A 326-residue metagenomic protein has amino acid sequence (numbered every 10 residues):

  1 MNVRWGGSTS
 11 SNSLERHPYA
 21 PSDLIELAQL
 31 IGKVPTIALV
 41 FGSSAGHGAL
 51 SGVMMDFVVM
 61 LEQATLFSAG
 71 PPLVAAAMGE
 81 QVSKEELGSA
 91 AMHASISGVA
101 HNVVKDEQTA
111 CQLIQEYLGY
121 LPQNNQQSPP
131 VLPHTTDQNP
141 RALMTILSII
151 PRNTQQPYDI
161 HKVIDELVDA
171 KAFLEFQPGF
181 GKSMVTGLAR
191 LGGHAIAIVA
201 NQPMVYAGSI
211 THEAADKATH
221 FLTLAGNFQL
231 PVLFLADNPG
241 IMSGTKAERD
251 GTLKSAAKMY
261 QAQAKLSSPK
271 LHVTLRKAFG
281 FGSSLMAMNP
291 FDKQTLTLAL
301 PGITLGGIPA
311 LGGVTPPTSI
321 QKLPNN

Functional and structural regions predicted by a protein language model:
M1-N326: Ligand-binding clefts of soluble mixed alpha/beta catalytic domains
